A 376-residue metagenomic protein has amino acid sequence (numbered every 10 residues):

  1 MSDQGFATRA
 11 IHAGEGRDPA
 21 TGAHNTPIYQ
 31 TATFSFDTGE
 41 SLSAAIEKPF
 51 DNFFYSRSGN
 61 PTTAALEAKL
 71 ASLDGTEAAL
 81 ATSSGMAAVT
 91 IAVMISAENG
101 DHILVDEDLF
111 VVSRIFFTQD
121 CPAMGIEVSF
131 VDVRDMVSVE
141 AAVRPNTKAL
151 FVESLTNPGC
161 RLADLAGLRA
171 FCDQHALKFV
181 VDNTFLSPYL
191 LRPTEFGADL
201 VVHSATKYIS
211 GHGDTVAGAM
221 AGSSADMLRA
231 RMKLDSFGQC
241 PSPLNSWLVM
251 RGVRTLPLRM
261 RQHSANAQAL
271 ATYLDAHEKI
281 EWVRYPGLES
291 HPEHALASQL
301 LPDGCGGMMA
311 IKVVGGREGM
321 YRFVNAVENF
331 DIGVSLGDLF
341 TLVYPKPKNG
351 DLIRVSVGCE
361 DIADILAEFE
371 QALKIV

Functional and structural regions predicted by a protein language model:
M1-N60: N-terminal "arm"/small-domain region of PLP-dependent enzymes with the aminotransferase-like
S2, A10-P19, A78-K279, R284: Conserved PLP-enzyme active-site core in the AAT-like
S2-A7, A13, P61, A221 (+4 more regions): Positively charged, small/polar-rich N-terminal and surface patches that mediate targeting and assembly and bind
E15-R17, Q30-F36, F185, K207 (+6 more regions): Glycine-rich beta-alpha junction loops
T38-A87, S113-D120: Conserved N-terminal alpha-helix of the aminotransferase class I/II PLP-enzyme fold
L73, L274-E278, V327: Acidic-histidine catalytic/liganding microenvironments
T118-Q119, M124-S129, P145-K148, R259 (+2 more regions): PLP-dependent enzyme catalytic core of the Aspartate aminotransferase-like
W282-V357, D364: Conserved C-terminal alpha-helix-loop-beta "cap" of PLP-dependent enzymes that closes/shapes the active-site mouth
